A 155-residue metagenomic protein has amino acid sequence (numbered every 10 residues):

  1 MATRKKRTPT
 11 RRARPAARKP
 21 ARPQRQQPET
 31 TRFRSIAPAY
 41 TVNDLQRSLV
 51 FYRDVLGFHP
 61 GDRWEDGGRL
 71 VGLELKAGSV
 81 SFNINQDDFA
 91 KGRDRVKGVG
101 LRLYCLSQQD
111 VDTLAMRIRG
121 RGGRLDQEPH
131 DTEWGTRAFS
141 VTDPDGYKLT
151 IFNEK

Functional and structural regions predicted by a protein language model:
A2-A39, V50-T142, F152-K155: Vicinal oxygen chelate
V42-Q46: Short acidic-aromatic low-complexity motifs
D145: C-terminal catalytic core of tyrosine-transesterase DNA break-rejoin enzymes
